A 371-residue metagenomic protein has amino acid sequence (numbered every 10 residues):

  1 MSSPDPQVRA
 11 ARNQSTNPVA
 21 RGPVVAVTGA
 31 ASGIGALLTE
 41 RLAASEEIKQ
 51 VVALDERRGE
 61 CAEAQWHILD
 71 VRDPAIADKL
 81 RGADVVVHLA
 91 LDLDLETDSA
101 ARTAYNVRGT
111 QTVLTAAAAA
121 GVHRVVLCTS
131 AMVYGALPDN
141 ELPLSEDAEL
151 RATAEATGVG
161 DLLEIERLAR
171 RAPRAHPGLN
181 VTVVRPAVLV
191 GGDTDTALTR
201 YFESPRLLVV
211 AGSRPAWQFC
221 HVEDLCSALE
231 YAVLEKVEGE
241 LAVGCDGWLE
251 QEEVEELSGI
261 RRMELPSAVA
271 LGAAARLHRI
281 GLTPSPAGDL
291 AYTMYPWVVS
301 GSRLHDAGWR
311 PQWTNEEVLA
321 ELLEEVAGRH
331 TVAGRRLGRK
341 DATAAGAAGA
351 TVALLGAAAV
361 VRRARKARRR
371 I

Functional and structural regions predicted by a protein language model:
S2-S3, T314-I371: Amphipathic terminal alpha-helices
P23-A44: N-terminal Rossmann NAD(P)H-binding glycine-rich loop of SDR-like oxidoreductase domains
I68-R108, A116, A120, A136: NAD(P)H-binding glycine-rich loop region in Rossmannoid oxidoreductase-like domains and their noncatalytic homologs
T112-T157: Conserved Rossmann-fold NAD(P)-dependent oxidoreductase catalytic core, especially the SDR/UDP-sugar
T153-T182: Active-site Tyr-X1-5-Lys
L163, P177-L179, L189-R200, A232-L241: Glycine/proline-rich active-site loop of Rossmann-fold NAD(P)-dependent oxidoreductases
T199-L207, R214-L249: Alpha-helical substrate-binding/gating segment
A228-A287, R329-L337, R362-I371: Mid/C-terminal beta-alpha module of Rossmann-like enzyme folds, strongest in SDR-family dehydrogenases/epimerases
